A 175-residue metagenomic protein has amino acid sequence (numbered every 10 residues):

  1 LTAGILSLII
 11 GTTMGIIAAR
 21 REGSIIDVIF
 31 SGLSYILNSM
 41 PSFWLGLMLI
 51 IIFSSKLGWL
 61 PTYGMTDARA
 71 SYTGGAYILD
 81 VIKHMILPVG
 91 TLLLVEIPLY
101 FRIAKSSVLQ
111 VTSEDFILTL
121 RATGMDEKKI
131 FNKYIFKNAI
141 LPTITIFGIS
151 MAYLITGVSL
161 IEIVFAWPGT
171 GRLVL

Functional and structural regions predicted by a protein language model:
L1-I26, S71-L175: Alpha-helical transmembrane segments of integral membrane proteins, especially multi-pass inner/plasma-membrane
D27-S31: Membrane-interface helix-entry/capping residues at the boundaries of transmembrane alpha-helices
G32-M40, W44-L99: Membrane-water interface segments at transmembrane-helix boundaries in multipass membrane proteins
